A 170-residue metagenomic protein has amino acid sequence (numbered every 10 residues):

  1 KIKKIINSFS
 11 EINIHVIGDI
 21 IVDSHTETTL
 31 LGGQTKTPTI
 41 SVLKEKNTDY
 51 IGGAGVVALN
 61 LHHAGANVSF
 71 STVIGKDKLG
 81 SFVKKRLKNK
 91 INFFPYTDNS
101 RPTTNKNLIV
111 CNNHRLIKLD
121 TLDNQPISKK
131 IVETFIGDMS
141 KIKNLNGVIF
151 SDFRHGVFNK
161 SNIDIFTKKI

Functional and structural regions predicted by a protein language model:
K1-L31, K36, K44-I170: Ribokinase/PfkB-type carbohydrate-kinase core domain
